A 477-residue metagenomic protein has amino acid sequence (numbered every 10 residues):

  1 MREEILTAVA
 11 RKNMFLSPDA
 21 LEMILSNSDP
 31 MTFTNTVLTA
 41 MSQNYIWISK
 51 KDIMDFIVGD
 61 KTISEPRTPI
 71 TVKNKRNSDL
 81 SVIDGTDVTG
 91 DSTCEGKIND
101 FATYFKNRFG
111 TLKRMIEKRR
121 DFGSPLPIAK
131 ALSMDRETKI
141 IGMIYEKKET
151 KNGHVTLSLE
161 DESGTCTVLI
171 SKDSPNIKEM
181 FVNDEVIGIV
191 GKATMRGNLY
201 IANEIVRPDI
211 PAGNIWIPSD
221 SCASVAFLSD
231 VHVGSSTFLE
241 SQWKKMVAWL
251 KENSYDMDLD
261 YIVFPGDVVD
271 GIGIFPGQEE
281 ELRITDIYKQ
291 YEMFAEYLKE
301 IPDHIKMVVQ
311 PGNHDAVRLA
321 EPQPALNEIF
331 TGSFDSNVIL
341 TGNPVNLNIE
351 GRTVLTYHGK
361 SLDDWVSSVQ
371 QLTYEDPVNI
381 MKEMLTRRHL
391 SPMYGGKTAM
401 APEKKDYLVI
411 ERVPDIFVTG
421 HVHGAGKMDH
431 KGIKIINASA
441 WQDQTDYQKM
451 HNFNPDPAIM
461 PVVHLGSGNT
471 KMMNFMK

Functional and structural regions predicted by a protein language model:
M1-K477: Extended recognition/assembly regions associated with phosphoester-bond processing machinery
